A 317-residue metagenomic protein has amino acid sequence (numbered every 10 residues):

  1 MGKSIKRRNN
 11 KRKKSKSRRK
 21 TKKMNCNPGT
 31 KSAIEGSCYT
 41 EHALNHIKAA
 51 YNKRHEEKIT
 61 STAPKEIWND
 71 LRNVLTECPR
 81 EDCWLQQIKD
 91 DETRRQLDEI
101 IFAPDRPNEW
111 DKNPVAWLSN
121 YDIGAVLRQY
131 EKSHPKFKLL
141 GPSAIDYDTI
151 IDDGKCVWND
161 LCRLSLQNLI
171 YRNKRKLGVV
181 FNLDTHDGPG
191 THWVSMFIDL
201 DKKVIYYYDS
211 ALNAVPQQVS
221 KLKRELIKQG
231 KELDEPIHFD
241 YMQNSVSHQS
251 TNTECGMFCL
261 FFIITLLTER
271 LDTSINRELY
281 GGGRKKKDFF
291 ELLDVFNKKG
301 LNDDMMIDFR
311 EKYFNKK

Functional and structural regions predicted by a protein language model:
M1-K22: Arg/Lys-rich, intrinsically disordered low-complexity tails that mediate electrostatic binding and condensation
K16-V194, L200-I205: Cysteine protease catalytic domains with a Cys-His-Asp triad
T40, S119, P216-Q217, N302: A diffuse structural propensity rather than consistent per-protein peaks
D70, D122-V126, S165, Q218-K221 (+2 more regions): Exposed alpha-helical structural elements
V126-Y130, L222-E225, Q229, L292-V295 (+1 more regions): Residues that form generic nucleotide/phosphate-binding pockets
I170-T273, R277: Cysteine protease-like catalytic core of ubiquitin/ubiquitin-like
F261-K317: Contiguous terminal or domain-adjacent regions that often encompass a lipid-handling module or interaction segment
